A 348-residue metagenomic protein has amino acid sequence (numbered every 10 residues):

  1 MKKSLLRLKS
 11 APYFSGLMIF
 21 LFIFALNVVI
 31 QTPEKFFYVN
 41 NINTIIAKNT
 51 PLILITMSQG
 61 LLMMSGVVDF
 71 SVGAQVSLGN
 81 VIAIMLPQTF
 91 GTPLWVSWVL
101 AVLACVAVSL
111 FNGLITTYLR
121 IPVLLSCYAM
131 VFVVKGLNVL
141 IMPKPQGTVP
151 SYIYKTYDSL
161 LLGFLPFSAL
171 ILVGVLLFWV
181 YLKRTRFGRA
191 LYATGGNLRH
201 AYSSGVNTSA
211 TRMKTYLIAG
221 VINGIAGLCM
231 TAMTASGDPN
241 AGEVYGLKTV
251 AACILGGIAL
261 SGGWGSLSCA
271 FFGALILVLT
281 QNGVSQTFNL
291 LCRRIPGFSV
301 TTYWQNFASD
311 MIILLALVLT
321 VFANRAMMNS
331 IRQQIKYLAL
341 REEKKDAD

Functional and structural regions predicted by a protein language model:
M1-L21, A25-L26, S203-A210, V284-D348: Cytosolic-side transmembrane-helix boundaries in multi-pass membrane proteins
F22-Q31, Y38-F90, I115-R120, A252-L267 (+1 more regions): Single transmembrane alpha-helix segments in multi-pass membrane proteins
P33-T44, N138-P143, L182-K183, G188 (+1 more regions): Inter-helical junctions in multi-pass inner-membrane proteins, predominant in energy-converting antiporter-like
K48-S58, S77-L78, A107-L110, L172-L176 (+4 more regions): Hydrophobic alpha-helical segments embedded in the membrane of multi-pass proteins
G91-M130, V173, G273: Alpha-helical transmembrane segments within multi-pass membrane transporters and channels
P93-W98, V108-N112, G163-D238: Helix-loop-helix "hairpin" substructures at the membrane interface of multi-pass membrane proteins
L119, V123-R184, T211-K214, M233-G242 (+2 more regions): Transmembrane helix-bundle core of multi-pass membrane transporters and related energy-transducing complexes
N223, G237-D310: Transmembrane alpha-helical segments in multi-pass inner-membrane proteins
